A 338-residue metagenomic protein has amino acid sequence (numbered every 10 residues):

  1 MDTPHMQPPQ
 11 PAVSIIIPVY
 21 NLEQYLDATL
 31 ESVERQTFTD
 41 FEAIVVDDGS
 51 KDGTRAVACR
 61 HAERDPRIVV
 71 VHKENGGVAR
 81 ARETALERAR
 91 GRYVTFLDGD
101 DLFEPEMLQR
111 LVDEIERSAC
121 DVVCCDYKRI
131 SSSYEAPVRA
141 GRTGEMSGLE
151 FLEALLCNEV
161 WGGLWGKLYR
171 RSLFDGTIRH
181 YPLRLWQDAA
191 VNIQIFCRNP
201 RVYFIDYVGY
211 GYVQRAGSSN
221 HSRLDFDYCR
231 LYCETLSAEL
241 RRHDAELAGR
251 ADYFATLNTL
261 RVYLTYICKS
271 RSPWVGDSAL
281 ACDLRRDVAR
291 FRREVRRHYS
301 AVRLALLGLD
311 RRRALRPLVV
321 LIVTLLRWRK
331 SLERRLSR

Functional and structural regions predicted by a protein language model:
M1-E34: N-proximal low-complexity "stem/linker" segments adjacent to membrane-targeting elements
S32, T39, D47-A56, E74: A conserved acidic beta->alpha catalytic loop
K73-A89: Glycine-rich, basic loop-to-helix element that forms the pyrophosphate-binding segment of sugar-nucleotide handling
V94: Short aromatic/hydrophobic "clamp" motif used to bind/position activated sugar donors
E106-V138: Conserved donor NDP-sugar-binding/catalytic core segment of glycosyltransferases
E150-F226: Conserved nucleotide-sugar donor-binding catalytic segment
V208-R215, H221-R250, L257-V295: Catalytic core of nucleotide-sugar-dependent glycosyltransferases
S272-R338: Membrane-interface aromatic/basic loop that binds lipid-linked glycans or pyrophosphate carriers, typified by
